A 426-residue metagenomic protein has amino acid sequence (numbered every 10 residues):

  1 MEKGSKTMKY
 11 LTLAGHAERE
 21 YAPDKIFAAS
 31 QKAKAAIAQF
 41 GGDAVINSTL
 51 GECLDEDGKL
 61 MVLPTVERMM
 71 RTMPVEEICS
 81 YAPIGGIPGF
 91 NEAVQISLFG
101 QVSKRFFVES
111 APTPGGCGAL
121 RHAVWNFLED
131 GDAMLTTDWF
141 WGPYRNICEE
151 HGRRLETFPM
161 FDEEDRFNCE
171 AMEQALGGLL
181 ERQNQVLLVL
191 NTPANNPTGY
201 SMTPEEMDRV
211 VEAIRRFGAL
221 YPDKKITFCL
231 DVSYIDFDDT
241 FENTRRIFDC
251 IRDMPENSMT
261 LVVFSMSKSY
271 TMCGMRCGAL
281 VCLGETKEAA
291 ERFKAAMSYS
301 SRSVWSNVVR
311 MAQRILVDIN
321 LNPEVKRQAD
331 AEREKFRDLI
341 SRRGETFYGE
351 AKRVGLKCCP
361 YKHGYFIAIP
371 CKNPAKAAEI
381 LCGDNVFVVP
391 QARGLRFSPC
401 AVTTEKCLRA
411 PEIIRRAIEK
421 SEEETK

Functional and structural regions predicted by a protein language model:
E2-K3, P23, I96, G100 (+4 more regions): PLP-dependent enzyme catalytic core of the Aspartate aminotransferase-like
S5-R19: Generic N-terminal amphipathic, Lys/Arg-enriched alpha-helix
R19-G115, T425-K426: N-terminal small-domain helix-loop-helix segment of the aminotransferase-like
V45-N47, P83, V263, K357-K362 (+1 more regions): Short beta-strand
D55-E56, A329-L381: Conserved PLP-binding catalytic core of the aspartate aminotransferase-like
P74-K225, I235-M254: Conserved core of the PLP fold type I
A93, R252-R337: Conserved core segment of the aminotransferase class I/II
C229: Generic enzyme active-site microenvironment
